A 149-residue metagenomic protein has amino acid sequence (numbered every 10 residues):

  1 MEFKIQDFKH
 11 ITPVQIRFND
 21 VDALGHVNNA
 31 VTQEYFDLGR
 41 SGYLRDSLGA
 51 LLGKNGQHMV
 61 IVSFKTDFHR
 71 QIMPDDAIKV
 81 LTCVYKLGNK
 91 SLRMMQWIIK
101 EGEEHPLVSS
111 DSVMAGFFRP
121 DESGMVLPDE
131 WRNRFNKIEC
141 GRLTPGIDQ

Functional and structural regions predicted by a protein language model:
M1-G42, Q149: Catalytic strand-loop segment that frames the active site of acyl-thioester-processing enzymes
F3-Q6, H10-T12, F68, I72-P74 (+1 more regions): HotDog/MaoC-like acyl-thioester-processing domains
F8-N19, F36, L51-G53, V60 (+5 more regions): Short, functionally important structural connectors and interaction interfaces within domains
V27, M59-I61, L107: A broad, structural micro-motif
N28, S47-L48, E139: Short, flexible helix/strand-to-coil boundary loops that buttress conserved ligand/catalytic motifs in alpha/beta
Y43-L92, A115: Hydrophobic beta-strand-centered segment that forms part of the acyl-chain substrate-binding groove
